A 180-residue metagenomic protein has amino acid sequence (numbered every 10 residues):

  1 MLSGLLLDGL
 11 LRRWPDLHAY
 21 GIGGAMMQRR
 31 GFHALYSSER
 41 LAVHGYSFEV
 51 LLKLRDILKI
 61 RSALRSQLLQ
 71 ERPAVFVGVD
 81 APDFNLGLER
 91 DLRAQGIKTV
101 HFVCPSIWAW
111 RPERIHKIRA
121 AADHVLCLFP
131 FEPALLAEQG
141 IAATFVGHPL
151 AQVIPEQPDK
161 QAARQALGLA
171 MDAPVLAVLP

Functional and structural regions predicted by a protein language model:
M1-R164, L179-P180: Active-site and donor-binding regions of nucleotide-sugar-utilizing enzymes
A166-G168: Short secondary-structure boundary/capping segments
A170-P180: Conserved donor-binding/catalytic core segment of Leloir-type glycosyltransferases
